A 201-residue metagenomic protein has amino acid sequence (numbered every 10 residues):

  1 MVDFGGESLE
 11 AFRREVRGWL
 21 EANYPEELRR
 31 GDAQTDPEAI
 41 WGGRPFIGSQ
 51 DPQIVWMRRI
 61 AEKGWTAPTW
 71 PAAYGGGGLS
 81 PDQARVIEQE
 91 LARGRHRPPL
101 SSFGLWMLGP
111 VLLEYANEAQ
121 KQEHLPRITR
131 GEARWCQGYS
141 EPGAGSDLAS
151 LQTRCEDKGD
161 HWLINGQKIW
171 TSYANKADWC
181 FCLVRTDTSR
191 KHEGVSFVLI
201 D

Functional and structural regions predicted by a protein language model:
M1-S102, E123-R130: Amphipathic, small/basic residue-rich leader segments at the start of a protein or domain
L9, L20, G64, P71 (+6 more regions): Buried hydrophobic positions in well-ordered alpha/beta secondary-structure cores of metabolic enzymes
A73, S140-A144, I169-W170: Short, solvent-exposed loop/turn elements at beta->coil junctions and helix N-caps that rim active or binding pockets
E88, G109-L112, L125, L199: Conserved protein kinase catalytic domain
L100-A119, G145: N-terminal glycine-rich flavin-associated loop
G131-Y139: A short, Trp-centered hydrophobic/proline-enriched beta-strand micro-motif
A144-D147, W162: Hydrophobic, small-residue-rich alpha-helical packing segments that form membrane-like cores
Q152, D160-H161, N165-D201: A short core secondary-structure module
